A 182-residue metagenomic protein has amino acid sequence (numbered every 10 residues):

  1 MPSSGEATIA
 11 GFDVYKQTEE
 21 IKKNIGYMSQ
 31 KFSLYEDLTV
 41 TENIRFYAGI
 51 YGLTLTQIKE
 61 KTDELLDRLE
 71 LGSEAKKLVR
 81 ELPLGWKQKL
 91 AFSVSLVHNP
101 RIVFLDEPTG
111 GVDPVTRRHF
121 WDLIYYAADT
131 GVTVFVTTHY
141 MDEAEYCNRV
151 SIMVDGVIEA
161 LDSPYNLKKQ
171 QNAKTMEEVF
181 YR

Functional and structural regions predicted by a protein language model:
R45, G49, T56-E74: Conserved ABC ATPase "signature" region
F92: Hydrophobic anchor residue at the start of the ABC signature
N99: Conserved catalytic motifs of ABC-family nucleotide-binding domains
V103-D106: Catalytic Walker B motif of ABC-type/P-loop ATPase nucleotide-binding domains
L161-D162: ABC ATPase "signature
